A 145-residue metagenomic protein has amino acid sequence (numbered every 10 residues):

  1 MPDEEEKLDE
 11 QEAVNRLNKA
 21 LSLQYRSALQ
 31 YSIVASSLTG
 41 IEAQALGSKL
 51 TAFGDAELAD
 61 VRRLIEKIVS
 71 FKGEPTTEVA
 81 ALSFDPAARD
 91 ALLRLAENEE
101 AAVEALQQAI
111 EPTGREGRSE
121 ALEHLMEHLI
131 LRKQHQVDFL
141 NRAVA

Functional and structural regions predicted by a protein language model:
M1-A145: Iron-associated oxidoreductase/ferritin-like identity signal
